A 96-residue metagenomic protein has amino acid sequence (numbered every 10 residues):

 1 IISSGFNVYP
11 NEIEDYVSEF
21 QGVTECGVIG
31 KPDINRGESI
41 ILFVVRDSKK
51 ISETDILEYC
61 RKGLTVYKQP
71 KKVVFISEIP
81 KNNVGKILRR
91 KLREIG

Functional and structural regions predicted by a protein language model:
I1-K68, E78, G85, K91-E94: AMP-binding/adenylate-forming catalytic core of the ANL superfamily
V73-I76: General small-molecule cofactor/ligand-binding pocket signal
